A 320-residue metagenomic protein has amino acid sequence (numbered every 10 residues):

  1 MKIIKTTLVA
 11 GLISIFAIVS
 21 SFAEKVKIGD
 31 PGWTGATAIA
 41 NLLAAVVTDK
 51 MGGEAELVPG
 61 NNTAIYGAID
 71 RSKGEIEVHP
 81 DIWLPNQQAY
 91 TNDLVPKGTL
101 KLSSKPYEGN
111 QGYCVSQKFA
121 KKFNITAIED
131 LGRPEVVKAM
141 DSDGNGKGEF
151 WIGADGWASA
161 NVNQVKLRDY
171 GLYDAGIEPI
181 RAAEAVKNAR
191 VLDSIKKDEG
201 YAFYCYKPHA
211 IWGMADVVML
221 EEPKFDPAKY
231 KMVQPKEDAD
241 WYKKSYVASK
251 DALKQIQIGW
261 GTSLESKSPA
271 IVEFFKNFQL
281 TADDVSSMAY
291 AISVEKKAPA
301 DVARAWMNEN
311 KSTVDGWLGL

Functional and structural regions predicted by a protein language model:
K25-N41, N62: Extracytoplasmic "Venus flytrap"
G35-G53, K166-L167: Short, polar/charged alpha-helical segment
A40, V58-K97, A189-D193, A210-A215: Pocket-flanking alpha-helical
A68, I76-P80, W151-K231: Ligand-binding pocket segment of bilobal, Venus flytrap-like solute-binding proteins
G98-W151: A conserved helix-loop-strand patch within extracytoplasmic ligand-binding domains of the periplasmic binding
G112-K121, K254-K267, A291: A bilobed periplasmic-binding-protein/Venus flytrap-type ligand-binding module shared by bacterial periplasmic
G213-F274, F278: C-terminal lobe and pocket-closing loops of periplasmic/extracytoplasmic Venus-flytrap solute-binding proteins
D251, L264-E265, V272-L320: C-terminal functional modules
